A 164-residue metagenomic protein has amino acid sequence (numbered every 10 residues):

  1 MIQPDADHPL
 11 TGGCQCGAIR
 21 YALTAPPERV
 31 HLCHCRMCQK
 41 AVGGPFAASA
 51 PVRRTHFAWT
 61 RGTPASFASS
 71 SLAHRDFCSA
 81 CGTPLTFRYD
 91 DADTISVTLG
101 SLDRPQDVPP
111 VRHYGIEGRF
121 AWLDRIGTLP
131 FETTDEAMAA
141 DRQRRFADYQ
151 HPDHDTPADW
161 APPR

Functional and structural regions predicted by a protein language model:
M1-T11, A18-R164: A short Gly-Trp-Pro
